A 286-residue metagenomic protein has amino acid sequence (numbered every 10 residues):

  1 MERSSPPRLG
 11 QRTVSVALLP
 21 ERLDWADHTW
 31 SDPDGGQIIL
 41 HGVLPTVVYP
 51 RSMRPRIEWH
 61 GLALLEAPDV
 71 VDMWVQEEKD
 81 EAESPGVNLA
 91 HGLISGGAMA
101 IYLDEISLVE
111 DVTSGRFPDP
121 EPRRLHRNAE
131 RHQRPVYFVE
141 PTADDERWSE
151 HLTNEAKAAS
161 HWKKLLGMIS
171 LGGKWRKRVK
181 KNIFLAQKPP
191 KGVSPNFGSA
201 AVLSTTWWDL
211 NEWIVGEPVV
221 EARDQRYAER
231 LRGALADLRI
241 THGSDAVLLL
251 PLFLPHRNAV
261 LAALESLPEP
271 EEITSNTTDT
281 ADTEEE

Functional and structural regions predicted by a protein language model:
M1-E286: Compositional signal for N-terminal targeting/processing segments
